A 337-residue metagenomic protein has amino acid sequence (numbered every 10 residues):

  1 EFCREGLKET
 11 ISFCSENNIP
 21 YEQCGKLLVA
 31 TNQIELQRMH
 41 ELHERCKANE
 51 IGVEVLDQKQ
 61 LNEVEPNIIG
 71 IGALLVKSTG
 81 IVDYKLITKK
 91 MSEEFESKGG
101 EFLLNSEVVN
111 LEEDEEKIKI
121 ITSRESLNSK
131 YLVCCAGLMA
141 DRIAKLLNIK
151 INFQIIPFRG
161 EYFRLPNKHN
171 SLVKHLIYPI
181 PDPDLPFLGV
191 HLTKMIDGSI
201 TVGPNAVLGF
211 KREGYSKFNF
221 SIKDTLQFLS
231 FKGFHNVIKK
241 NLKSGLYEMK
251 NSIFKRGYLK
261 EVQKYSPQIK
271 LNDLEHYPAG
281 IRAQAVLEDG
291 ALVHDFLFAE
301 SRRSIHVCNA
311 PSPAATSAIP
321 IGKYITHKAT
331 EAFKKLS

Functional and structural regions predicted by a protein language model:
E1-C3, N17-Y21, L208-S244: Glycine-rich active-site loop/strand segments that organize a redox cofactor
E1-E5, V29-R38, L74-E94, L103 (+2 more regions): Short beta-strand to alpha-helix junction loop
E1-Q60, G70, G189-V190, K211 (+1 more regions): Dinucleotide-binding Rossmann-like beta1-alpha1 core, especially the glycine-rich loop that anchors the ADP
P20-A30, L42, V55, Q60-G99 (+3 more regions): Helix-loop-beta segment of a Rossmann-like dinucleotide-binding subdomain
Y21-C24, Q154-F158, I269-P278: A short coil-to-beta-strand element that immediately follows conserved catalytic motifs
L74-Y131, C135-R142, S317-T330: Helical element adjacent to the flavin cofactor pocket in flavoenzyme catalytic cores
L111-F220: Flavin-dependent oxidoreductases
F228-L336: C-terminal catalytic lobe of FAD-dependent flavoproteins
